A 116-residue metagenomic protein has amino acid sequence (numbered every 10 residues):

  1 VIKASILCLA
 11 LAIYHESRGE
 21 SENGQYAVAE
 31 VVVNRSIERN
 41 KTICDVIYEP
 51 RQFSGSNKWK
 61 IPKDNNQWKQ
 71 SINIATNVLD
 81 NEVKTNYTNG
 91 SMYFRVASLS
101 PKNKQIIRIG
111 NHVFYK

Functional and structural regions predicted by a protein language model:
S5-K116: Bacterial extracytoplasmic/cell-wall-associated proteins, especially those involved in peptidoglycan
